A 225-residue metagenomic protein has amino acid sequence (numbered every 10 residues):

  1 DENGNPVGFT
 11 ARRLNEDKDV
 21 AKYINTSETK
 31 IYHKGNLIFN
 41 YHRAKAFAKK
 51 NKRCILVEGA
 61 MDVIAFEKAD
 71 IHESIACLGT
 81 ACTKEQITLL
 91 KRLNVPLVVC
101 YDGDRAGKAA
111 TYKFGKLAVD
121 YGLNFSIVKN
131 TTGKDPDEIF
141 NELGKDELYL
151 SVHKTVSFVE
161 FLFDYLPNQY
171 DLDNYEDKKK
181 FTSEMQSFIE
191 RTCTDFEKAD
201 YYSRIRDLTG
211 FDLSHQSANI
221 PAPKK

Functional and structural regions predicted by a protein language model:
D1-L93, L97, A110-T111: Phosphate-handling DNA/RNA-contact segment within nucleic-acid enzymes
K45-R53, A81-L97, Y101-K225: A charged alpha-helical hairpin associated with nucleic-acid processing machineries
